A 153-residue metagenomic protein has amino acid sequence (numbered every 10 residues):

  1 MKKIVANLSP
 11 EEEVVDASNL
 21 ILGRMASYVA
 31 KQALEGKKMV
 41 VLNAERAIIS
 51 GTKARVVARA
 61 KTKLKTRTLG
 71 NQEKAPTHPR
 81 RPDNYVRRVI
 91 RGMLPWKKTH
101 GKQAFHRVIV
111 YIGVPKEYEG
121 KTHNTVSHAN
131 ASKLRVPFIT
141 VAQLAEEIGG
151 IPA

Functional and structural regions predicted by a protein language model:
M1-A153: Ribosome-associated RNA-binding proteins
